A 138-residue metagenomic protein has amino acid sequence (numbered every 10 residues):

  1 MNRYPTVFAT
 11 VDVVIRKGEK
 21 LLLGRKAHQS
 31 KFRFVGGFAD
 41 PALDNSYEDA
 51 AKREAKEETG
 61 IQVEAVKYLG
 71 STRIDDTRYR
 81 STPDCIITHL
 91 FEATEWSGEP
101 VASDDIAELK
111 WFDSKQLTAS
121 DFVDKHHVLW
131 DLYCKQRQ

Functional and structural regions predicted by a protein language model:
M1-L22, D40: Conserved N-terminal beta-strand and adjoining loop/helix that marks the start of the Nudix/MutT-like hydrolase domain
F8, T72-E99, L132-R137: Active-site-adjacent beta-strand/loop module that shapes the phosphate/pyrophosphate-binding cleft
T10, T82-I86, D105-I106, K125: A short beta-loop-beta micro-motif enriched in histidine and acidic residues
K20-E57: Conserved Nudix-box catalytic region and its N-terminal flanking loop in Nudix hydrolases and closely related
I61-S71: A short coil-to-beta-strand element that immediately follows conserved catalytic motifs
L90-E92, V101-L132: NUDIX/MutT-family hydrolases
